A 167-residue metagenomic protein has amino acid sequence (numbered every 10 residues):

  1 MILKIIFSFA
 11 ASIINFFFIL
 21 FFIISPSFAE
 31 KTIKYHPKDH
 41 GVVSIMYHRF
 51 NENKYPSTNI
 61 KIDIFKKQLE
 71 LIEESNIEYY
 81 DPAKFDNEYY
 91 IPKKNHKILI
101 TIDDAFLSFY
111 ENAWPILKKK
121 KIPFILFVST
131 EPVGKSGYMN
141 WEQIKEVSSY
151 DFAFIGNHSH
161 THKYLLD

Functional and structural regions predicted by a protein language model:
M1-N15: N-terminal Sec-pathway targeting helices
F9, I13, P26-F28, S149: Compositionally biased regions
S12, I100-T101: Hydrophobic transmembrane-helix microenvironments that flank and shape a buried ionizable site
I13-I23: Bacterial N-terminal signal peptides
I24-I98, K145: N-terminal pre-catalytic segment of deacetylase/amide-hydrolase enzymes
H40, I45-Y55, N95-I98, L107 (+1 more regions): Metal-dependent polysaccharide deacetylase catalytic core of the NodB/CE4 family, i.e., the active-site-bearing domain
D103-A105: Noncatalytic alpha-helical scaffolds and linker/capping helices
